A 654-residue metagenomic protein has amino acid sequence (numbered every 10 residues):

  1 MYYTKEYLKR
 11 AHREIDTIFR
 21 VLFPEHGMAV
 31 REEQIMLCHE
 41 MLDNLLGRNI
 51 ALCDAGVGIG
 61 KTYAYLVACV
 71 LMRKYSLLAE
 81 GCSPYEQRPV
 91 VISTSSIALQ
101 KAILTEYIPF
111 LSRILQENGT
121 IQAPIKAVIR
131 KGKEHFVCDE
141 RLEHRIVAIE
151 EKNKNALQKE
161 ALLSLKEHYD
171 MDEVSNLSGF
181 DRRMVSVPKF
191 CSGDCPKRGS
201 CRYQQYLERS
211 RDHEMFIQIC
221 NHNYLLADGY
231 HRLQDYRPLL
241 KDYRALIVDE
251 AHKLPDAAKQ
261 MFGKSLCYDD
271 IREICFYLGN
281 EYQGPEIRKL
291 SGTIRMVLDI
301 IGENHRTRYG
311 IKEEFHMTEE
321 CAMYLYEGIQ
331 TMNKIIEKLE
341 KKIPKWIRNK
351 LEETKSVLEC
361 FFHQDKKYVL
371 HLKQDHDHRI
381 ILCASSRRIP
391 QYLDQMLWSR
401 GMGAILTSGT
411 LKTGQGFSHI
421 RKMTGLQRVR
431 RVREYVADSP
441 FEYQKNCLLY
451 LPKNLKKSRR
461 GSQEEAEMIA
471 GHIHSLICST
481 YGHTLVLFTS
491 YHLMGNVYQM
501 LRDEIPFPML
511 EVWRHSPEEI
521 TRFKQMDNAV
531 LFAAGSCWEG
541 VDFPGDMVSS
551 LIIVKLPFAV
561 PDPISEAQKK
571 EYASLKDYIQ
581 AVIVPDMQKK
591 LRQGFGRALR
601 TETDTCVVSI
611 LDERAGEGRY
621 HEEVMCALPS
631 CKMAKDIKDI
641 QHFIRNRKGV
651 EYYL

Functional and structural regions predicted by a protein language model:
Y2-P24, A29, S76-Q218, H222-N223 (+2 more regions): A substrate-engagement module of RecA-like helicase motors
G47-V67: Walker A/P-loop
Y65-V67, L71, A98-K101, T105-L111 (+3 more regions): Signature of the SF2 helicase/ATPase Hel1-core->accessory helical subdomain module
R88-A98, I405-G409, G482-T489, I610-L611: Conserved RecA-like ASCE P-loop NTPase motor core of nucleic-acid helicases/translocases
K189-F216, G229-R237, I335-K453, E465 (+3 more regions): A contiguous, basic/glycine-rich beta-loop/short-helix subdomain that forms a polymer-engagement track
Q395, N454-T489: Conserved interdomain hinge at the start of the Helicase C-terminal
P452-E464, H515-G616: Conserved RecA-like P-loop NTPase helicase motor core
T489-W513: Conserved helicase motor "Helicase C" RecA-like lobe of SF1/SF2 P-loop NTPases
